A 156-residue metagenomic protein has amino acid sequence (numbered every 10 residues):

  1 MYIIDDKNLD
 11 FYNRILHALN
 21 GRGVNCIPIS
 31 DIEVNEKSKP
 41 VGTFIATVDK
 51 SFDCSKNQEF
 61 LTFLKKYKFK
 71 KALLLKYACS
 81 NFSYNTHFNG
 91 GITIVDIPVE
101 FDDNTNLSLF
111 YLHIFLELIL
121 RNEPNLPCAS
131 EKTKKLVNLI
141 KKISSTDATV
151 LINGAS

Functional and structural regions predicted by a protein language model:
M1-L120: N-terminal accessory segments that target, anchor, or regulate ATP-driven/P-loop NTPase machines and associated
I119-S156: AAA+ ATPase active-site-proximal loops
